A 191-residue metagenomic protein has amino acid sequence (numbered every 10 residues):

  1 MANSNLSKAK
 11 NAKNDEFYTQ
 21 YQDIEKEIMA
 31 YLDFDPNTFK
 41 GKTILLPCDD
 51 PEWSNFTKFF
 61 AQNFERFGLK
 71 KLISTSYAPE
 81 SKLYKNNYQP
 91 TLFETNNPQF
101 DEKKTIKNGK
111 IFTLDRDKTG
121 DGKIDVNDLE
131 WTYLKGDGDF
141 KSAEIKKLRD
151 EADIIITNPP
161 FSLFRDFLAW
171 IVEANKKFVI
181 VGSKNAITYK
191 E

Functional and structural regions predicted by a protein language model:
M1-E191: Class I S-adenosyl-L-methionine-dependent methyltransferase catalytic core
